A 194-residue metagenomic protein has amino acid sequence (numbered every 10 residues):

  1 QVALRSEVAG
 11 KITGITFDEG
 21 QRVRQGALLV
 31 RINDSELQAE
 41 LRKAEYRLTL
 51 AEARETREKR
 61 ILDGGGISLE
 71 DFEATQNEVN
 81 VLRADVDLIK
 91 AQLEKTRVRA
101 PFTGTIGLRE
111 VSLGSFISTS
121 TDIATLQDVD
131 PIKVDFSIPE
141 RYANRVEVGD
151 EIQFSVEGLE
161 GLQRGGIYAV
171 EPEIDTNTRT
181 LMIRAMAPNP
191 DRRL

Functional and structural regions predicted by a protein language model:
Q1-E7, A84-P101, L126-D128, V134 (+1 more regions): Short beta-strand-turn/beta-hairpin segments enriched in glycine/proline and small hydrophobics that form edge-strand
S6, R145-V146, N177, L194: Solvent-exposed, non-transmembrane alpha-helical starts
T13-T16, R22-L28, R97-E147, E151-E157 (+1 more regions): Surface-exposed patches in structured soluble domains
D18, N33: Small cofactor-carrier domains centered on a conserved lysine used for covalent cofactor attachment
R31, S137, R184-M186: Short hydrophobic/aromatic beta-strand micro-patches that form the beta-sheet surface supporting nucleotide- or nucleic
E36-A91, R109, V134, T178: Alpha-helical coiled-coil segments
G107-L108, I132, V156, E160-L194: Structural microfeature recognizing short secondary-structure transition sites
